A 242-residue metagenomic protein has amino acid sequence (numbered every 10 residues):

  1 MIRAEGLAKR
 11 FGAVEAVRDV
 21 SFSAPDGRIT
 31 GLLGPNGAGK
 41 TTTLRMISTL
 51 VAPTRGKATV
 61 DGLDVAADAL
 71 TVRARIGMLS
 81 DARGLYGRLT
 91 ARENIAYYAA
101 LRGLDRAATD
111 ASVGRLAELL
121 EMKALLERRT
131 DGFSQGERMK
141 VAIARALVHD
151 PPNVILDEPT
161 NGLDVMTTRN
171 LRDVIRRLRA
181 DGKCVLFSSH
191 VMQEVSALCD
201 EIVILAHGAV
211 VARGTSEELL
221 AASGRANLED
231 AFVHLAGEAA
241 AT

Functional and structural regions predicted by a protein language model:
A96, A100, A107-L125: Conserved ABC ATPase "signature" region
I143: Hydrophobic anchor residue at the start of the ABC signature
D150: Conserved catalytic motifs of ABC-family nucleotide-binding domains
V154-E158: Catalytic Walker B motif of ABC-type/P-loop ATPase nucleotide-binding domains
R213-G214: ABC ATPase "signature
